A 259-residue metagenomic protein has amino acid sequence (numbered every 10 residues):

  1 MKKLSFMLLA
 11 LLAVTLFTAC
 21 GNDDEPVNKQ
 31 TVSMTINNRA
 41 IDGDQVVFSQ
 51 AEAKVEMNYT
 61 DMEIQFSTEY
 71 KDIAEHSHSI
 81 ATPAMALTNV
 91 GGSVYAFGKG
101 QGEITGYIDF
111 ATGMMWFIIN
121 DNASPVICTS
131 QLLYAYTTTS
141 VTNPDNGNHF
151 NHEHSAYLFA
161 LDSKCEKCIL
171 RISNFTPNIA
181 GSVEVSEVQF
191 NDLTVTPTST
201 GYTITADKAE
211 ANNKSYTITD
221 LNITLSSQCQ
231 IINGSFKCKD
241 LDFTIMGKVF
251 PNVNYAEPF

Functional and structural regions predicted by a protein language model:
K3-L9, A13-N38, S124-L132, L241-F259: Bacterial Sec-dependent N-terminal signal peptides
S5-L8, H154-L161, C168, K214 (+1 more regions): Residue-level recognition of alpha-helix boundary/capping or hinge positions
V27-Q45, Y134-G147: N-terminal export/targeting and maturation segments
R39-I41, E69-K71, T139-V141, S173-N178 (+2 more regions): Hydrophobic lipid-interacting interfaces of membrane-associated proteins
V46-I80, H152-Q189: N-terminal glycine/threonine-rich, aromatic-flanked beta-hairpin/loop signature
E52-Q65, N89-G92, Y107-M115, D162-I169 (+3 more regions): Short, solvent-exposed coil/turn segments at beta-strand boundaries
Q65-D109, P177-L225: Contiguous, well-ordered beta-strand patches that form the walls/edges of small beta-barrel/beta-sandwich domains
A81-A84, F110-T142, H149-S155, S186-T196 (+1 more regions): Edge beta-strand at a domain terminus
